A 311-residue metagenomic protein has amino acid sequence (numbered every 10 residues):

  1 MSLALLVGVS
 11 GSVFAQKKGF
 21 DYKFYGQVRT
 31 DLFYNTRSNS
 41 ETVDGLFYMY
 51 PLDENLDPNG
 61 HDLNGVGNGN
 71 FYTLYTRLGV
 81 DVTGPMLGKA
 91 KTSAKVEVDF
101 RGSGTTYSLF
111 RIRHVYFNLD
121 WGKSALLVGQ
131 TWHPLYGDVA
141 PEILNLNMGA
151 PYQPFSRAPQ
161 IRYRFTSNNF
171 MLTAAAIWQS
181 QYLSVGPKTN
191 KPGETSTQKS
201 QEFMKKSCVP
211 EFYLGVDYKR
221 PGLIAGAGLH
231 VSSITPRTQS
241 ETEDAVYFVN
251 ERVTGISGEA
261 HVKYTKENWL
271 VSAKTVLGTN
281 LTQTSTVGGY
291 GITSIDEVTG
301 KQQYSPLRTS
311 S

Functional and structural regions predicted by a protein language model:
M1-K17: Bacterial Sec-dependent N-terminal signal peptides
K17-D44, E54-L183, C208, Y213 (+4 more regions): Outer membrane beta-barrel
K18, G67-N70, T105-L109, G149-F155 (+5 more regions): Replace "Gram-negative outer membrane beta-barrel proteins" with "bacterial and organellar outer membrane beta-barrel
S38-V43, T105-R111, D138-L146, S184-E202 (+3 more regions): Outer-membrane beta-barrel translocator domains and adjoining extracellular loop/strand segments of Gram-negative
Y50-L52: Short, conserved aromatic-histidine micro-motifs
L56, N169, G193, T299-G300: Intrinsic-disorder/low-complexity loop/linker signature
G222-S311: Detector for outer-membrane/organellar transmembrane beta-barrel domains, recognizing the amphipathic beta-strand
